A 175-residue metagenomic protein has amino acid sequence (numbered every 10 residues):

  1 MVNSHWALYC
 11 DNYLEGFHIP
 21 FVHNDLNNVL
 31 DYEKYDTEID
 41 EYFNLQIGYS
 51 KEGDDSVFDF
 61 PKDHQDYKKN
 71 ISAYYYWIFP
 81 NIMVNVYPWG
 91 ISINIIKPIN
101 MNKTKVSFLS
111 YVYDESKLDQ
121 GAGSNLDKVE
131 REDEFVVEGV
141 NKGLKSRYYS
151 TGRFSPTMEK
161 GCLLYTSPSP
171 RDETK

Functional and structural regions predicted by a protein language model:
M1-Y32: A conserved active-site cap/scaffold subdomain adjacent to cofactor or substrate pockets
A7, D11-E15, R131, F135-E138 (+1 more regions): A broad, structural surface signal
H23-G53: Short beta-edge strand/loop motif at the mouth of beta-sheet-based domains
Y35-E41, R147-L164: Charge-rich, acidic-biased intrinsically disordered regions
E52-N81, N85: Active-site Gly/Thr loop motif
S72-D133: Substrate-recognition/cap regions that form aromatic- and gly/pro-loop-enriched pockets for small-molecule ligands
G121-A122, K128-T157: Generic C-terminus detector
Y165-P170, T174: Conserved small/polar residues in nucleotide/adenosyl-binding loops
